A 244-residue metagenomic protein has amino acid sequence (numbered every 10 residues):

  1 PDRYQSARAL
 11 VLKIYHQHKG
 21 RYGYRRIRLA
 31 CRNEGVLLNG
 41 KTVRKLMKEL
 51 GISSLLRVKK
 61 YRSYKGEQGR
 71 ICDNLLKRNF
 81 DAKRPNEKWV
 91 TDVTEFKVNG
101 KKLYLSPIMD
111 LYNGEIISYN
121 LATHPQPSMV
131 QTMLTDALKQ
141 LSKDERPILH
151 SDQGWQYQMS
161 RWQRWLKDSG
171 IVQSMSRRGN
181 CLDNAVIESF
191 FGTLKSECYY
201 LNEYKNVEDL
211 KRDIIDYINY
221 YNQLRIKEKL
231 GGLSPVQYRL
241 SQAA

Functional and structural regions predicted by a protein language model:
P1-R84, N180, V236-Q242: Basic, flexible linker segments flanking DNA-binding modules in nucleic acid-interacting mobile-element proteins
D2, K65-E67, S151-Q153, M159-W162 (+3 more regions): RNase H-like two-metal-ion nuclease catalytic core shared by retroviral integrases and related mobile-element nucleases
R3, A7, G23, N39 (+10 more regions): Hydrophobic (often cysteine-bearing) scaffold residues that line and stabilize catalytic clefts of nucleotide/cofactor
V11, I27, V43, M47 (+12 more regions): Mobile genetic element proteins and their domesticated derivatives, centered on retroelements and DNA transposons
R78, A82-I117, T123-P127: An active-site-proximal beta-strand-loop segment
N113-Y119, Q173-S176, Y200-L201: Short small-residue beta-strand/loop micro-motif enriched in glycine and branched aliphatics
N120-K143: Active-site beta-loop-alpha junctions of metal-dependent nucleic acid enzymes, especially the RNase H-like/DDE
K167-I171, T193-A244: C-terminal domain-tail junction helix/linker
